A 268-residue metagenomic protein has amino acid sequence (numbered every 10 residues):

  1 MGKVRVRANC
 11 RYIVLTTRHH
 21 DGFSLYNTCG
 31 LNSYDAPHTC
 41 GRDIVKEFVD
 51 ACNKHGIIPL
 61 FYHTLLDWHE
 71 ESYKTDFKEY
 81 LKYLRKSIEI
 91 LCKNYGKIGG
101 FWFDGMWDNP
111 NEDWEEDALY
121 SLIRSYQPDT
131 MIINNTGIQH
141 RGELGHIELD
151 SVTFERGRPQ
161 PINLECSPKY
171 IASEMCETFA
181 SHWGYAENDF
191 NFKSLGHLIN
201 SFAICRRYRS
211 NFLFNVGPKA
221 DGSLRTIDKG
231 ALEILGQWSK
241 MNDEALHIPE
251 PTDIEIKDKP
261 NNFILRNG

Functional and structural regions predicted by a protein language model:
M1-G268: Mature catalytic domains of secreted/periplasmic carbohydrate-active enzymes
